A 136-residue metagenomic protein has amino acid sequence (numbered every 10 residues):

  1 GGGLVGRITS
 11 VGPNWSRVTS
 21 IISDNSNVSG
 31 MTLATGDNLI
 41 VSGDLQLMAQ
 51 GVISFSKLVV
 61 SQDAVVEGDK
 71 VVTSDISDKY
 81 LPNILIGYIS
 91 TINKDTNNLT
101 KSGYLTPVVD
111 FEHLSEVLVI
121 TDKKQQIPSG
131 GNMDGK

Functional and structural regions predicted by a protein language model:
G1-K136: A secondary-structure micro-motif
